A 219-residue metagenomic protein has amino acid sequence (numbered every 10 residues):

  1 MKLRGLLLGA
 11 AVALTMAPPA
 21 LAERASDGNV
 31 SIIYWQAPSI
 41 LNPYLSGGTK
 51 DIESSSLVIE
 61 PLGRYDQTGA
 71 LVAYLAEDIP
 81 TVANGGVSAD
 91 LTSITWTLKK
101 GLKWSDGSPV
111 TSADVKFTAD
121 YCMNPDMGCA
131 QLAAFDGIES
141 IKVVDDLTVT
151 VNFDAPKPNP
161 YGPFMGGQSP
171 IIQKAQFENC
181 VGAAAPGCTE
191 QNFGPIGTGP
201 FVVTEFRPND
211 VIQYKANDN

Functional and structural regions predicted by a protein language model:
M1-L7: Bacterial N-terminal signal peptides that target proteins for export
G9-T15: Bacterial N-terminal signal peptides
P18-A22: Sec/Tat signal peptide C-region and signal peptidase I cleavage site
D27-A37, E77, T92-T97, V115-T118 (+3 more regions): Short, well-ordered beta-strand elements
I33-V87, D120, I196: N-terminal lobe/hinge region of extracytoplasmic solute-binding protein
D66-A70, G166-N219: Gly/Pro-rich hinge or "lid" segments in bacterial periplasmic/extracellular proteins
D78-G128, V144, T150-N152: Aromatic- and charge-enriched surface segment that lines or borders ligand/interaction sites
L132-V181, P200, E205-R207: Surface-exposed binding/hinge segments that line and control ligand-binding clefts or catalytic entry sites
